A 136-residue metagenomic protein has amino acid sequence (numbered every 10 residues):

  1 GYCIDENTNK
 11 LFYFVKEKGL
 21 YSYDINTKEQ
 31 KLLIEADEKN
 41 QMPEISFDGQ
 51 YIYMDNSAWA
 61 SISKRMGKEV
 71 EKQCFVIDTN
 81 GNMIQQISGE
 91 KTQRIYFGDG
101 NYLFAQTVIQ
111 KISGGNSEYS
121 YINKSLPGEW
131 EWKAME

Functional and structural regions predicted by a protein language model:
G1-D5, K39-D48, G89-G100, K133-E136: Repeated scaffold domains used in trafficking and secretory/extracellular systems, primarily beta-propellers
K10, G19, Y51, N101-Y102: Conserved core beta-strand positions within WD40 beta-propeller blades
Y13-F14, Y53-D55, F104-Q106: Residue position within the beta-strands of beta-propeller blades
K18, A58-S63, I109-S113: Short glycine/acidic-enriched loop and turn motifs that connect beta-strands
G19-Y21, Q73-F75, S120-I122: A short loop-to-beta-strand structural motif that recurs across blades of beta-propeller domains
D24-K28, D78-N82, L126-P127: Short loop/turn segments that connect beta-strands within beta-propeller blades
E29-E35, N82-I87: A short beta-strand motif characteristic of beta-propeller blades
F97-E136: Blade-level signature of beta-propeller repeat domains, shared across WD40, Kelch, NHL, RCC1 and BNR/Asp-box propellers
